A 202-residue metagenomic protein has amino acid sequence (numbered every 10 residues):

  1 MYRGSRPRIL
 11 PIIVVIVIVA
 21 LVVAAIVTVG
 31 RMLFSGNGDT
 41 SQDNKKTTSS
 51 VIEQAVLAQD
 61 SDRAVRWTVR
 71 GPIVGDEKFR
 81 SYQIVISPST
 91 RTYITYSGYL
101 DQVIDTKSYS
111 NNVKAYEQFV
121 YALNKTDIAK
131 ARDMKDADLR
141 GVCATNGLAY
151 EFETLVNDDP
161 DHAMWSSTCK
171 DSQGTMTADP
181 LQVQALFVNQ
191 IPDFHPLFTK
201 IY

Functional and structural regions predicted by a protein language model:
Y2-V22, V29-G30: N-terminal Sec-pathway targeting helices
V23-V74, D136, G141-Y202: Short, well-ordered, aromatic-rich surface patches in folded extracellular/luminal domains
E53-K114: Extracytoplasmic/periplasmic/luminal assembly and interaction segments in envelope/secretory/respiratory proteins
S87-S89, K107-S108, A131-D133, G174-T177: Short, surface-exposed linear patches
I94-T95, Y121-N124, A137, L181-V183: Short, surface-exposed, polar/charged, turn-prone segments marking secondary-structure boundaries
S97-Y99, L123, V156-D158: A mature extracytoplasmic/lumenal domain signature
Q102-M134: Long, charged/polar, surface-exposed segments that mediate recognition or autoinhibition
